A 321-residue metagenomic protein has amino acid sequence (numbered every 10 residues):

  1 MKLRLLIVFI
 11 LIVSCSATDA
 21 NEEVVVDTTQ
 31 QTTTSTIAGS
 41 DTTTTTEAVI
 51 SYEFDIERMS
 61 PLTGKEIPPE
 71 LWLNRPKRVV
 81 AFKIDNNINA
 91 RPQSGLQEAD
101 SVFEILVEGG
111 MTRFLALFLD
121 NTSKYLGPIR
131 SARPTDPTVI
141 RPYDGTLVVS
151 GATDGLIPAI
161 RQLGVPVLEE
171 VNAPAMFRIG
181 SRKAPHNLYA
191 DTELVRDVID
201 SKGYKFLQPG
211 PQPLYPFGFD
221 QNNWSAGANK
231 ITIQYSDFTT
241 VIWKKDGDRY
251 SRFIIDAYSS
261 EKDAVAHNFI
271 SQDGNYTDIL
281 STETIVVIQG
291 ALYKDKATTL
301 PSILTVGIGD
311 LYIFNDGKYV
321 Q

Functional and structural regions predicted by a protein language model:
K2-V8: Sec-dependent signal peptide recognition, specifically the positively charged N-region followed immediately by
L11-S14: C-terminal motif of bacterial Sec signal peptides marking the signal peptidase cleavage site
S16-D19: Bacterial signal peptide processing site
E22-D27, T32-S35, T42-S101, E108-Q321: A surface/extracellular/periplasmic glyco- and lipid-processing/surface-interacting theme
